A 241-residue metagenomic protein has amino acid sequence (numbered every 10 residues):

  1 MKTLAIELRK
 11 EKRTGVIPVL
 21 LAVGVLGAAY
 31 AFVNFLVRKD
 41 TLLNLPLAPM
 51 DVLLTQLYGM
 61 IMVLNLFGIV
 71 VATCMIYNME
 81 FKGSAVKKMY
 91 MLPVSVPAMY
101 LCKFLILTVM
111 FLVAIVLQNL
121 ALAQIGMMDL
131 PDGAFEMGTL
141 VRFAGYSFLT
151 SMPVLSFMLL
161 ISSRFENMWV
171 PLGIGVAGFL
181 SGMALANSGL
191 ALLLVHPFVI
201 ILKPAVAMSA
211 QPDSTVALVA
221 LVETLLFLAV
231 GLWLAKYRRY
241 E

Functional and structural regions predicted by a protein language model:
M1-G24: Aromatic- and glycine-rich beta-strand/loop motifs that create alpha-glucan
V19-V25, F165-M183: Pore- or pathway-lining transmembrane helices of multi-pass membrane proteins that form conduits for solutes/ions
G24-V71, L101-F165, V206-V219: Secretory targeting signals
V33-L53, L172-E241: Terminal transmembrane helical anchor/hairpin motif
I76-T108: Helix-loop-helix units of permease transmembrane domains in multi-pass membrane transporters, especially ABC
M79, L92, A123-M127, S163 (+1 more regions): Transmembrane helix-loop junction
A98, I161-M168, K236-E241: Membrane-interface helix-boundary motifs at transmembrane edges
